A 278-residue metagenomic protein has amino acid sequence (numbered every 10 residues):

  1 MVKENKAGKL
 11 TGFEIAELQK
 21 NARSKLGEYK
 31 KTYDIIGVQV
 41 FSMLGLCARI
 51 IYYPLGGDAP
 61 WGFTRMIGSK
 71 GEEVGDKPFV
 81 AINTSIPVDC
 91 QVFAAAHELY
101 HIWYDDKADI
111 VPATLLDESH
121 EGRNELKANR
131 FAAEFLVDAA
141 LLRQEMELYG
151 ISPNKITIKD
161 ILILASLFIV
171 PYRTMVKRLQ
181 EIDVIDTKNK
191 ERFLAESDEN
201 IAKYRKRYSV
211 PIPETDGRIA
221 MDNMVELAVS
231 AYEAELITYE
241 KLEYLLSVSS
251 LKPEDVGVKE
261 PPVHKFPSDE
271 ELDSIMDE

Functional and structural regions predicted by a protein language model:
M1-E278: Active-site hotspot residues in diverse enzymes, especially metal/ion-binding acidic/histidine motifs
